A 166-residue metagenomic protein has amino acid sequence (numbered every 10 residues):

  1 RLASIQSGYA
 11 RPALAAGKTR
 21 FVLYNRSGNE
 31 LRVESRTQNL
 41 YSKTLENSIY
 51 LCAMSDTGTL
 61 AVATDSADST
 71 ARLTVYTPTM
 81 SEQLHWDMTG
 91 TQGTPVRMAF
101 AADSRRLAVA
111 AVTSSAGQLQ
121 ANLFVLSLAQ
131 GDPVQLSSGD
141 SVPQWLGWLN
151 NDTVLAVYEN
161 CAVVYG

Functional and structural regions predicted by a protein language model:
R1, L14-R26, L31-R32, C52 (+5 more regions): Short beta-strand elements that form the blades of beta-propeller/WD-repeat-like and other beta-sheet-rich scaffold
L2-Q6, T37-T44, E82-M88, G131-S138: A short beta-strand motif characteristic of beta-propeller blades
S7-T19, N47-D56, Q92-F100, G139-D152: Repeated scaffold domains used in trafficking and secretory/extracellular systems, primarily beta-propellers
G8-R11, R26, E34-L40, N47-S48: Short acidic/polar, Gly/Pro-enriched loop/turn segments located at secondary-structure boundaries
N29-T37, T70-L84, G117-Q135, N160-G166: Beta-propeller blade-edge and WD-like acidic-aromatic loop motif
E34, E46, S55, A63-T64 (+6 more regions): A structural detector for beta-sheet-dominated domains
L40-Y41, I49-D56, L60-A63, S69-T70 (+2 more regions): Glycine- and small hydrophobic-enriched segments that form the cores of compact globular domains
P95-Q135, W145-G147: Loop-centered beta-sheet repeat module
